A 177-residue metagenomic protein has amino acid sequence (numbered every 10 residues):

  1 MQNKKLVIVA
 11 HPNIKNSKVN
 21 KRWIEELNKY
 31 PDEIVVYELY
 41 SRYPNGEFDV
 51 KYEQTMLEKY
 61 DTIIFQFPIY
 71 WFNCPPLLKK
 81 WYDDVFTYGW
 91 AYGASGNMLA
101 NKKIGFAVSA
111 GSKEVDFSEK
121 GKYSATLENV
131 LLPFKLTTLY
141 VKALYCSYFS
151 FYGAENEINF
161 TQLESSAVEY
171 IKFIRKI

Functional and structural regions predicted by a protein language model:
M1-Y40, E169-I171: N-terminal beta1-alpha1 ligand-phosphate binding loop
N3, L99-K103, A143: A short helix->loop->beta-strand "cap" motif at the edges of active sites that frequently abuts
V7, V36, F65, I104-V108 (+1 more regions): Structural beta-sheet core signal
K18-R22, F48, P76-K80, T161: Generic recognition of short, well-ordered alpha-helical segments
I24-N28, L131-I177: Glycine-rich phosphate/pyrophosphate-binding loop and the adjoining helix
E33, I63, L144: Residue-level detector of anion-binding/catalytic polar loops
I34-M56: N-terminal beta-loop-helix "entrance" segment that forms/cooperates in small-molecule cofactor or anionic ligand
K51-K135: Helix-loop-strand module that forms the ligand-binding subsite of alpha/beta enzymes
